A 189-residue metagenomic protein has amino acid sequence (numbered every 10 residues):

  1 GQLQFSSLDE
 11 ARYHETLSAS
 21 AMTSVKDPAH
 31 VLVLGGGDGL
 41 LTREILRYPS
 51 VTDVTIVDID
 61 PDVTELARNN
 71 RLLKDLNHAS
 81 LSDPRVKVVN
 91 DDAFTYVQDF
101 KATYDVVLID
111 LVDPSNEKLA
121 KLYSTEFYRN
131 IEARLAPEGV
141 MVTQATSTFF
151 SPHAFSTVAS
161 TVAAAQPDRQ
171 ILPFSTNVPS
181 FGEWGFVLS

Functional and structural regions predicted by a protein language model:
G1-S7: Membrane-interface segments at or immediately adjacent to transmembrane helices that form the boundary between
D9-A145, F149-V158, A163, P167 (+1 more regions): The AdoMet/dcAdoMet-binding core of the Class I SAM-like
D168-P173: Conserved active-site segment immediately N-terminal to the catalytic lysine that forms the internal aldimine
F174-V178: Short, solvent-exposed loop/turn elements at beta->coil junctions and helix N-caps that rim active or binding pockets
W184-S189: Conserved beta strand-loop-helix elements of the APE1-like EEP
